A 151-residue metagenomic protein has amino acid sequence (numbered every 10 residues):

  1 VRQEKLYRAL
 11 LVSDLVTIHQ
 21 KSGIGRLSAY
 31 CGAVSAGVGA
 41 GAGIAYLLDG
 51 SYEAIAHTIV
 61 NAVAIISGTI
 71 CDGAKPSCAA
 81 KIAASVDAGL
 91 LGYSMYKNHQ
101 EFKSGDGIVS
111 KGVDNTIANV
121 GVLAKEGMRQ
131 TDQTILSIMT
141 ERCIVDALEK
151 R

Functional and structural regions predicted by a protein language model:
V1-R2, A42-D49: Alpha-helical support elements that line or immediately flank enzyme active sites and cofactor-binding pockets
Q3-K21, V60-G68: Acidic-glycine-rich active-site phosphate/pyrophosphate-binding loop
L6-L10, G25-A36, C78-K81: Active-site nucleophile and cofactor-binding loops and adjacent substrate-binding regions of central metabolic enzymes
I18, A45, S94: Residue-level marker of positions within ordered structural domains that often coincide with functionally constrained
G23-R26, Y46, D72: General structural signal for alpha-helix termini and helix-helix connectors
G23-S28, A54-T58: A beta-strand-loop signature enriched in Asp, Gly, Thr, and Trp that corresponds to the sialidase/neuraminidase Asp-box
G37-G43, D87-L90: Well-ordered alpha-helical segments within folded domains of soluble proteins
D49-R151: Functionally critical mobile loop/hinge segments
